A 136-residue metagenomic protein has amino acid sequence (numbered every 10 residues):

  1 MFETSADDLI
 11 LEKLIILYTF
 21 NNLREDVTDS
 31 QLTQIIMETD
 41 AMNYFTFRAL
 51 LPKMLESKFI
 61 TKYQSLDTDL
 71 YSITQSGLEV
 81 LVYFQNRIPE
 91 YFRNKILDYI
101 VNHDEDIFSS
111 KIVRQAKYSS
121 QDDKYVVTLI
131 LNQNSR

Functional and structural regions predicted by a protein language model:
M1-L23: Short alpha-helical segments that sit at the start of domains
L14-Y18, Q34, P52-M54: Contiguous, well-ordered alpha-helical segments that form the cores/surfaces of helical PPI scaffolds
N22-D26, D67: Residues at alpha-helix boundaries and the short loops/turns that link adjacent helices
E25-I36: Short acidic, hydrophobic short linear motifs in intrinsically disordered regions
A41-E56: Short amphipathic alpha-helical interaction segments
L55-S65: A short, conserved structural fragment
S65-R87: Short, cationic-aromatic polyanion-contact patches
N94-R136: Exposed, interaction-prone assembly regions rather than primary DNA-binding/catalytic cores
